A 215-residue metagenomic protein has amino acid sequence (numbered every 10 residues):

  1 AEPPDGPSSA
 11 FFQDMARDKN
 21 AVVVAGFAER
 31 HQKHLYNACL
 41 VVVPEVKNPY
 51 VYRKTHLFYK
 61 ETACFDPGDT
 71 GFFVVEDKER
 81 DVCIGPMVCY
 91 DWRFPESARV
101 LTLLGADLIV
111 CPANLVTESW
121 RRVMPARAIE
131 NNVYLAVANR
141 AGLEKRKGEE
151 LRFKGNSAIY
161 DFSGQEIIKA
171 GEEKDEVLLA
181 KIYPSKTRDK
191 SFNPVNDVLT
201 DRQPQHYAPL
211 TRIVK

Functional and structural regions predicted by a protein language model:
A1: Acidic/polar, solvent-exposed loop segments in beta-strand-rich repeat domains
P4, A10, D14, R30-L104 (+3 more regions): Active-site catalytic loop in hydrolytic enzyme cores
P4-V24, W92-V177: CN hydrolase (nitrilase-like) catalytic-core segments centered on the catalytic cysteine and neighboring Lys/Glu
N20, R80, P86, T211-R212: Residue-level marker of intrinsically disordered, low-complexity segments enriched for small/polar residues
F27: Glycine-rich, histidine-containing beta strand-loop boundary motifs that form or position
V74, R140-K215: C-terminal beta-strand edge segments of enzyme domains
